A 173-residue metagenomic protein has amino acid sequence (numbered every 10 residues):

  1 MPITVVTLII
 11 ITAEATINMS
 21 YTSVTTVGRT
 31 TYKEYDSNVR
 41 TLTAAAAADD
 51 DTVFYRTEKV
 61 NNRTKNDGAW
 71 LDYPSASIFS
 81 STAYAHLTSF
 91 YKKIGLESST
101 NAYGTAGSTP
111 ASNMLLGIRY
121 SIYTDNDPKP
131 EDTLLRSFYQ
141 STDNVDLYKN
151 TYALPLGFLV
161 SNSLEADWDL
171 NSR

Functional and structural regions predicted by a protein language model:
M1-T7: Membrane-interfacial entry segments at the cytosolic side of transmembrane helices
T4, A15-R173: Soluble catalytic regions of membrane-associated enzymes that act on cell-envelope and secretory-pathway components
I10-T12: Hydrophobic core
